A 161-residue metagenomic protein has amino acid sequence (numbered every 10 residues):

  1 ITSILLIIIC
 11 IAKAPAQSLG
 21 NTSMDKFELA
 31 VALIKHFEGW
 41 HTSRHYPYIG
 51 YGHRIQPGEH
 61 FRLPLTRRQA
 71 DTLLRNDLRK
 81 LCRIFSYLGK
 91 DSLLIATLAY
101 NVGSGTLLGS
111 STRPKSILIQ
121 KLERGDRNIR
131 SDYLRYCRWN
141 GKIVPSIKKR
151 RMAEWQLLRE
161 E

Functional and structural regions predicted by a protein language model:
I1-T2: Bacterial N-terminal signal peptides that target proteins for export
L6-A16: Hydrophobic h-region of N-terminal signal peptides that target proteins for export in Gram-negative bacteria
P15-H45, H53-I84, S104-E161: Long, amphipathic alpha-helical surface segments
S86-S92: Structural motif
S92-T106: Short N-proximal segments of mature Sec-exported proteins
